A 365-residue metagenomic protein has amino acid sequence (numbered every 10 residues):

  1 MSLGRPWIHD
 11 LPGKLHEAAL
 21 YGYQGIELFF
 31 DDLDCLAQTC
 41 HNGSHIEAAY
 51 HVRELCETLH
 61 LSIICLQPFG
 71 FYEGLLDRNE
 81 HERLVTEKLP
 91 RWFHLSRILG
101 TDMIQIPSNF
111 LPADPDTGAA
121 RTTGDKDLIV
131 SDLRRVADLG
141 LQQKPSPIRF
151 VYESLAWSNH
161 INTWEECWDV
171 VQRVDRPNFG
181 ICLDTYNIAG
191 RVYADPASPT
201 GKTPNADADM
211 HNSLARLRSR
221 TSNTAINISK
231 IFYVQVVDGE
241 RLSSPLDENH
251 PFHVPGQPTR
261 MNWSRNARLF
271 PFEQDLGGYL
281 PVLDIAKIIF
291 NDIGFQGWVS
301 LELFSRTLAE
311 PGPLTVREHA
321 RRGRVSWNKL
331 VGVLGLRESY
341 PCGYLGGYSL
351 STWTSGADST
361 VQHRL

Functional and structural regions predicted by a protein language model:
M1-G22, T86, P145, I161-L365: Histidine-acidic metal/acid-base catalytic patches
G13, L55-T58, E73-L183, G190 (+2 more regions): Active-site acidic/histidine proton-transfer and metal-coordination neighborhood in alpha/beta enzyme cores
Y21-Q24, C56-L66, R97-I106, F295-V299: Short coil-to-beta-strand
Y23-D34, I64-G70: Short, conserved active-site loops that position catalytic residues or coordinate cofactors/metal ions across diverse
E27, C65, Q105, V151 (+3 more regions): Conserved beta-strand positions in the central sheet of alpha/beta enzyme cores
E27-C56, S108-T117: Glycine-rich, proline-tolerant flexible connector loops at the mouths of alpha/beta enzymes
D32-D34, F69-Y72, F110-P112, S158 (+3 more regions): Feature marks short, surface-exposed loop/turn motifs that line or immediately flank catalytic pockets and channel
H41-L59, I129-Q142, S213-A225, L280 (+1 more regions): Catalytic-core regions built around general acid/base machinery
